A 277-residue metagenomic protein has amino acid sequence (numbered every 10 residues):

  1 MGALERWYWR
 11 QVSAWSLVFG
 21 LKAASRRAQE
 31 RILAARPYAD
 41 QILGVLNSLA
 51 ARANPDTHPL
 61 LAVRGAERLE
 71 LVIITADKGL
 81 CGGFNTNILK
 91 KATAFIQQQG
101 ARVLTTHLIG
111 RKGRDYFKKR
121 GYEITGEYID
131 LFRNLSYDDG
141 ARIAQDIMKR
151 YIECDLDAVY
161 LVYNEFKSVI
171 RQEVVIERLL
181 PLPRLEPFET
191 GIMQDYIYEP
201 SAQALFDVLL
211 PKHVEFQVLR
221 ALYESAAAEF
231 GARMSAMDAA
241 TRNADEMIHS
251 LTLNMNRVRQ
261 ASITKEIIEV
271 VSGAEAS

Functional and structural regions predicted by a protein language model:
M1-S277: C-terminal beta-strand-loop-alpha-helix "lid" module of Rossmann-like NAD(P)-dependent dehydrogenases
